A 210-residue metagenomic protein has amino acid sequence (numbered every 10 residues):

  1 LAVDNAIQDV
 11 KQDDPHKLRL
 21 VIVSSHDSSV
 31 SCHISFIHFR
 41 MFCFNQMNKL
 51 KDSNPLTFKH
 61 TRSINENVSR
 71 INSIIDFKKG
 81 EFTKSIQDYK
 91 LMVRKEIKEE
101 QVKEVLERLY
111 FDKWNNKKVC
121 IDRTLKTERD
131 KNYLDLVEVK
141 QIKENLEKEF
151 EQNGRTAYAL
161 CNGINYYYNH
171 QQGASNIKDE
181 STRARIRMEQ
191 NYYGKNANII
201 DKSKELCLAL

Functional and structural regions predicted by a protein language model:
A6-L210: Intrinsically disordered, low-complexity regions enriched in serine/threonine
